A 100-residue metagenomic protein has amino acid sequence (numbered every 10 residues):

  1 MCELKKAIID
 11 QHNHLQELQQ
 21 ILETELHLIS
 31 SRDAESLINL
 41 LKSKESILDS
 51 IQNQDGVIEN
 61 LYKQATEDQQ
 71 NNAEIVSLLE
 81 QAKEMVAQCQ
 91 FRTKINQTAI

Functional and structural regions predicted by a protein language model:
M1-Q20, H27, A34-I100: C-terminal-biased regions
